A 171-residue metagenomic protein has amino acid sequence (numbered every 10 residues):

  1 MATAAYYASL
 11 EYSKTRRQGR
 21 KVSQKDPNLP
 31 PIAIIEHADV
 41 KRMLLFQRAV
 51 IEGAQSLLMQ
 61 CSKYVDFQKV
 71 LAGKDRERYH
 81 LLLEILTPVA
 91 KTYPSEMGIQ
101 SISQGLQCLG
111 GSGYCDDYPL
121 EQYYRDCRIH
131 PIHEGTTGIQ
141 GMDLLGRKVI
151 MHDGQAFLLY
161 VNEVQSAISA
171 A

Functional and structural regions predicted by a protein language model:
M1-A171: Flavin-dependent oxidoreductase catalytic core characteristic of acyl-CoA dehydrogenase/oxidase-like enzymes
